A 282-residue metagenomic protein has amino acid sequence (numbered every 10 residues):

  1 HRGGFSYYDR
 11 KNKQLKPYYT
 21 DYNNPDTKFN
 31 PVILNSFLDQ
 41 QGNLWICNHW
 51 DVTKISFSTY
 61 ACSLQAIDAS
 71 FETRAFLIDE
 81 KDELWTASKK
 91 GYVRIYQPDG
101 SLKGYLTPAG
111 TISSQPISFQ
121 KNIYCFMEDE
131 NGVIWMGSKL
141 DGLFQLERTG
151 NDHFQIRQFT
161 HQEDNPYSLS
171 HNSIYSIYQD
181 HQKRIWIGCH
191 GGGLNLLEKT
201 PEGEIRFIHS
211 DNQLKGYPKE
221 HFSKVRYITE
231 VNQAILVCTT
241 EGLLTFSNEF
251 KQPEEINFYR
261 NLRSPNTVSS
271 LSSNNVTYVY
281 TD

Functional and structural regions predicted by a protein language model:
H1-D282: Carboxylate-rich, polar loop motifs that coordinate divalent cations or form catalytic acidic clusters
